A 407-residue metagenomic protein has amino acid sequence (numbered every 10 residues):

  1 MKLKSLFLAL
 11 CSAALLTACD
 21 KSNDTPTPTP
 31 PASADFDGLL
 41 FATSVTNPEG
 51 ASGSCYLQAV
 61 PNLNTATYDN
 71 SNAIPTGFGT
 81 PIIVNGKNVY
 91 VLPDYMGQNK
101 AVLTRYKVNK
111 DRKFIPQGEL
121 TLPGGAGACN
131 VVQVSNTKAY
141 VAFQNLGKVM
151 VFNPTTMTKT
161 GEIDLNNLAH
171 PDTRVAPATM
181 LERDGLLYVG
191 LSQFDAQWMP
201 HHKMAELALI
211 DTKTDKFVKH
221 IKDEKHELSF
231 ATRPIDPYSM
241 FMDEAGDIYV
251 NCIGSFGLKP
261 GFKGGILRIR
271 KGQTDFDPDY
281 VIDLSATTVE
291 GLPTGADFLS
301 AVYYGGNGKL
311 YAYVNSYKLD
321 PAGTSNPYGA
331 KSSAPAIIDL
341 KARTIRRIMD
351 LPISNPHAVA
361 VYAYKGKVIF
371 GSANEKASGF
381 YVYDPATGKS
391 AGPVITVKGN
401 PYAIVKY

Functional and structural regions predicted by a protein language model:
M1-L40: Bacterial Sec-dependent N-terminal signal peptides
P28-A34, P81-N85, C129-V134, A176-R183 (+4 more regions): Structural signature of eukaryotic scaffold interfaces centered on beta-propeller domains
T46-G50, Y95-N99, N145-K148, F194-W198 (+3 more regions): Short glycine/acidic-enriched loop and turn motifs that connect beta-strands
Y56-A59, R105, N153, H202-D215 (+3 more regions): Beta-propeller blade signature
Q58-V151: Post-signal peptide N-terminal segment of secreted/secretory-pathway proteins
G118-P123, I163-T173, F217-I235, F276-A296 (+2 more regions): Surface-exposed loop and turn segments in beta-propeller and other repeat-based domains that flank or scaffold
E182-L310, N315-Y317: Acidic, serine/threonine- and glycine-rich low-complexity intrinsically disordered segments that serve as flexible
A296-G371: Loop/turn-rich, solvent-exposed surfaces of beta-rich toroidal or solenoidal domains
